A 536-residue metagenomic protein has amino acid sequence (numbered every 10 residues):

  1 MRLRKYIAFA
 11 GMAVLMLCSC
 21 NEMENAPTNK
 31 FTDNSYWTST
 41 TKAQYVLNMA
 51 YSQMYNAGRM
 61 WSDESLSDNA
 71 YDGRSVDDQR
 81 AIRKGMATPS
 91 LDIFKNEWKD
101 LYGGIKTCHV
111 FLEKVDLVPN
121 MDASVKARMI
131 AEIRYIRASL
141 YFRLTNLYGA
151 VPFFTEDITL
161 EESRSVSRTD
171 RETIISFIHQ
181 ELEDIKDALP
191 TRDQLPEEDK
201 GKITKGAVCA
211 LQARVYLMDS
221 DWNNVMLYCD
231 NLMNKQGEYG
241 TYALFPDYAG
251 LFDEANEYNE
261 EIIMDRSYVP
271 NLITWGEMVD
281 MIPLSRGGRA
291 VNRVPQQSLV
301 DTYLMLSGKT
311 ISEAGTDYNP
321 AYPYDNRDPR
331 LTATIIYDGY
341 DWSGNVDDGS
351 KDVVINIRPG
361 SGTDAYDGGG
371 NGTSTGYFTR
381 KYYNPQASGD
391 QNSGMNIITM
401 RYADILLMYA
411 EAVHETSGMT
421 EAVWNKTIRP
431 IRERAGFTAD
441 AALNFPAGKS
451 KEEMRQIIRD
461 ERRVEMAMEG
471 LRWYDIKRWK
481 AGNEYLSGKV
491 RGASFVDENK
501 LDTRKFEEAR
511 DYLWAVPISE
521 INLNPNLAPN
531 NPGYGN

Functional and structural regions predicted by a protein language model:
C20-S65, Y303-A314, A321-Y322, E520-N536: Membrane-proximal, proline-rich intrinsically disordered regions
S39-Y55, D77-Y148, S163-S176, L182-L195 (+6 more regions): Conserved, well-structured interaction surfaces
A43, W222, M419-E421: TPR-repeat structural position
F153, D157-N256: Hydrophobic, small-residue-rich alpha-helical packing segments that form membrane-like cores
L211-D221, M226-P320: Polar, glycine-rich mid-to-C-terminal structural blocks that act as macromolecule-binding/assembly scaffolds
E261, Y318-Y402: Flexible, polar/acidic helix-loop-strand segments at domain edges
